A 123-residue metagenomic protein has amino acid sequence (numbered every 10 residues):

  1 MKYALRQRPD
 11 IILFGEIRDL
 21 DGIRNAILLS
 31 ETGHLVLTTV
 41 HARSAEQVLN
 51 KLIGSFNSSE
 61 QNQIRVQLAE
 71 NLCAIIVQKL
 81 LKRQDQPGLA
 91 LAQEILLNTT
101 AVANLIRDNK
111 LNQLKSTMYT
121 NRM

Functional and structural regions predicted by a protein language model:
M1-M123: Short, flexible helix-loop junctions that flank or precede catalytic/ligand sites
